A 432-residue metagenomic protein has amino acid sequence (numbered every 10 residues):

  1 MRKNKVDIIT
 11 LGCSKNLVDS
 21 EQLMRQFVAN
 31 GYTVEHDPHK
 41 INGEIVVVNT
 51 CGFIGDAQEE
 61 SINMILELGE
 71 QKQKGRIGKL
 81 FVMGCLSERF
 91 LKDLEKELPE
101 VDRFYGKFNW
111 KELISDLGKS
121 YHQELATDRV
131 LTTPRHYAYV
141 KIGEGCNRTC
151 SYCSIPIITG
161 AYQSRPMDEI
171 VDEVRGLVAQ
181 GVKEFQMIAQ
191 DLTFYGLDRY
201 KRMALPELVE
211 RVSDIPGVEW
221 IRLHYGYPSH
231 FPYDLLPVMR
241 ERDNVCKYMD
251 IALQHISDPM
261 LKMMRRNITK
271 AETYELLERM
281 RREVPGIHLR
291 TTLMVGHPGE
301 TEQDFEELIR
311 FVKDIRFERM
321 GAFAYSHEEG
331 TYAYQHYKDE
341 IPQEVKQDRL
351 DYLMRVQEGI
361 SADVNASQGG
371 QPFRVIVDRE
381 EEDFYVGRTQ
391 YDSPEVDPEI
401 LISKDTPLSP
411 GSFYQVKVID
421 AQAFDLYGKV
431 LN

Functional and structural regions predicted by a protein language model:
M1-Y195, D234, M249, A271-E278 (+6 more regions): Proteins enriched for Cys/Gly/acidic motifs involved in redox and nucleic-acid/cofactor modification
I9, M83, I188-Q190, H224-G226 (+7 more regions): Generic beta-strand/beta-sheet core signal
L11, T149, C153-G160, W220-S229 (+4 more regions): Conserved strand-turn element in the central/C-terminal portion of the radical SAM core barrel that lines
G52-A57, V182-I215, Y227-D234, L261 (+1 more regions): Conserved glycine-rich "GG(E/T)P / GGGxP" loop and the immediately following alpha-helix in the radical SAM core
C150, I170, M187, L223 (+7 more regions): Conserved, mostly hydrophobic/aromatic
A179, P206-E210, D214-I215, W220 (+1 more regions): Radical SAM/AdoMet-radical enzyme domain recognition
Y200-S213, Y233-K247, E300-E318, P342-D348 (+1 more regions): Short, electropositive alpha-helical surface patch
A333-N432: Terminal RNA-binding accessory module
